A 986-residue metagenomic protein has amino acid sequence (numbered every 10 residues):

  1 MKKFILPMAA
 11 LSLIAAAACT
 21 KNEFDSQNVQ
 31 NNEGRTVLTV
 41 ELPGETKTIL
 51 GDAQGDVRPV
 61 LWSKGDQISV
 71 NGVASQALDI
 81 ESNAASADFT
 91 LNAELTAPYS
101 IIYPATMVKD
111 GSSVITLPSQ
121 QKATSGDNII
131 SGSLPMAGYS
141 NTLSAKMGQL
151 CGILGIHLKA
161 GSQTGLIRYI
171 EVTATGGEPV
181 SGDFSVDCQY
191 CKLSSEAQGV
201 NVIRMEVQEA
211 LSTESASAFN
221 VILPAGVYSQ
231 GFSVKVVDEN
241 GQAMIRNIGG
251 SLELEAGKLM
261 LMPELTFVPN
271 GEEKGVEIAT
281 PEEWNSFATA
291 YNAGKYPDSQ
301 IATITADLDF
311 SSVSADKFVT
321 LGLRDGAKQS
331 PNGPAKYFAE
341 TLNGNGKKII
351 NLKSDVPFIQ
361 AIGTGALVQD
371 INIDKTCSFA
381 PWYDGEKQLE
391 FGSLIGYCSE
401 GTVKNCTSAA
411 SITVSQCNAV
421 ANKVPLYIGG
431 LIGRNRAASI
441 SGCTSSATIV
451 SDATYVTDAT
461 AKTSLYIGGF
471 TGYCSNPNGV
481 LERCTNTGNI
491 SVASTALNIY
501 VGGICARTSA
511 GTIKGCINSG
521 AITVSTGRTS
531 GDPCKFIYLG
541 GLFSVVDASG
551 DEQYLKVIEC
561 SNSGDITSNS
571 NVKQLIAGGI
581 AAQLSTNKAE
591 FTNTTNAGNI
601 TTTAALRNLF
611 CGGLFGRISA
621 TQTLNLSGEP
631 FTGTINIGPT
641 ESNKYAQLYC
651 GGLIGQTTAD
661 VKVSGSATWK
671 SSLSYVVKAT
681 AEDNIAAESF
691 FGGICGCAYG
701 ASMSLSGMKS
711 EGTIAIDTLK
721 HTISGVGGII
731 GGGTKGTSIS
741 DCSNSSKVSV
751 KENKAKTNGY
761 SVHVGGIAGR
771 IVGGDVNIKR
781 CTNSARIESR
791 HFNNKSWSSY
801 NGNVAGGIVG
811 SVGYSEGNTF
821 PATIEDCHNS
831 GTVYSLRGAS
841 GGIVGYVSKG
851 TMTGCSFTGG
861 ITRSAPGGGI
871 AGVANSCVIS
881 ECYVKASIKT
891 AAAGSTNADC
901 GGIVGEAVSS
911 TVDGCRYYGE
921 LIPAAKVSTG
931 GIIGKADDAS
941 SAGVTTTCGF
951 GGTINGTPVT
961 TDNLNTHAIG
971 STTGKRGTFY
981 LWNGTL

Functional and structural regions predicted by a protein language model:
K2-L13, A17-A279, T289: Sec-type signal peptide cleavage vicinity
P269-L986: Surface-exposed repetitive/solenoidal architectures
